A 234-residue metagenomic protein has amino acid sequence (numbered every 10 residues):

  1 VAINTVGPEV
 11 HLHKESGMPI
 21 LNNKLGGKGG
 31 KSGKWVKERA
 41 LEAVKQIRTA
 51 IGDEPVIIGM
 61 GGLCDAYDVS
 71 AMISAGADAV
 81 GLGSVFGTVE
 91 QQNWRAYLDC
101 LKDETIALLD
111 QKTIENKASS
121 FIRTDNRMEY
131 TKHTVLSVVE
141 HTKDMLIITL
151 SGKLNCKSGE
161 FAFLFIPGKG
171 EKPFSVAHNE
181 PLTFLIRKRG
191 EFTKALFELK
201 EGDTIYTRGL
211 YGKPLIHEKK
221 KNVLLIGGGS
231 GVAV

Functional and structural regions predicted by a protein language model:
V1-D53, N93-W94: Glycine/Thr-rich beta-alpha phosphate-binding loop at enzyme active sites
A2-E9, G62-L63, V69-A96: Glycine-rich phosphate-binding active-site loops on the catalytic face of alpha/beta enzymes
A40-K45, V69, L98, K102: Generic structural signal for well-ordered alpha-helices, preferentially at hydrophobic/aromatic core positions
D53-Y67: Glycine-rich beta-to-alpha transition loops that act as phosphate-gripper elements at the mouths of alpha/beta enzyme
D99-N126: Extended, intrinsically disordered, low-complexity segments
D110-E115, G170-A177, G212-N222: Short, Lys/Arg- and Gly-enriched loop/turn segments at beta-strand edges
R127-Y206: Ferredoxin-reductase
E191-V234: FNR/FR-type flavoprotein reductase catalytic core
